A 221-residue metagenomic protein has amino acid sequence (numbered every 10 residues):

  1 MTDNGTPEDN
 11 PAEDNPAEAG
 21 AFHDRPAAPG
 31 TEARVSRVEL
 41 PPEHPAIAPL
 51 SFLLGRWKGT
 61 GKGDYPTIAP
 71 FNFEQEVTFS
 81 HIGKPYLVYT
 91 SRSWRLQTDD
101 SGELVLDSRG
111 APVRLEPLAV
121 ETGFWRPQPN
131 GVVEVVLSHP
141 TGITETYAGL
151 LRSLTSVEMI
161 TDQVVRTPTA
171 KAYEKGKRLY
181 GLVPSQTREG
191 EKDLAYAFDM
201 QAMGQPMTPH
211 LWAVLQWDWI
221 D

Functional and structural regions predicted by a protein language model:
M1-Y86, T90-R114, S185-E189, D199 (+1 more regions): Amphipathic/hydrophobic helical signal segments and adjacent flexible N-terminal regions that mediate secretion
L53, A119-E121, G176, L211: Hydrophobic core residues within well-ordered beta-strands of beta-rich domains
T67-T169: Central antiparallel beta-sheet cores of small beta-barrel/beta-sandwich binding domains
E145-P206, D221: Acidic/His-leaning functional-site neighborhoods
